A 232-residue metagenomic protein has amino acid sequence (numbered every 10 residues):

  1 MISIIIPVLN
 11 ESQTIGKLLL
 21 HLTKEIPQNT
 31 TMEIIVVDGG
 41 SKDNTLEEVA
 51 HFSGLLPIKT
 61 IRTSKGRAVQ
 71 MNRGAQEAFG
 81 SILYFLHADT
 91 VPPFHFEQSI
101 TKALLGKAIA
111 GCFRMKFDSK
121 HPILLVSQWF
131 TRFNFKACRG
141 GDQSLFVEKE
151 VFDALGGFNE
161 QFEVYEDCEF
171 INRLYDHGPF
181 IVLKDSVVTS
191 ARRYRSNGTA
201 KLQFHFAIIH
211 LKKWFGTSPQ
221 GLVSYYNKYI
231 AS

Functional and structural regions predicted by a protein language model:
M1-S3, E33, E169: Cell-envelope/extracellular polymer assembly enzymes that use nucleotide-activated donors
E11-I26: Short, well-formed alpha-helical segments that are part of the catalytic scaffolds of diverse glycosyltransferases
Q13-K17, D43-H51: Acidic helix N-cap motif at the loop->helix transition within catalytic regions of sugar-transfer enzymes
T31-E33, L46-E77: Conserved donor nucleotide-binding strand/loop of the catalytic core
D38-E47, T90-V91: A conserved acidic beta->alpha catalytic loop
L83: Short aromatic/hydrophobic "clamp" motif used to bind/position activated sugar donors
F94-P122: Conserved donor NDP-sugar-binding/catalytic core segment of glycosyltransferases
D176-S232: Hydrophobic helical membrane-anchoring modules
